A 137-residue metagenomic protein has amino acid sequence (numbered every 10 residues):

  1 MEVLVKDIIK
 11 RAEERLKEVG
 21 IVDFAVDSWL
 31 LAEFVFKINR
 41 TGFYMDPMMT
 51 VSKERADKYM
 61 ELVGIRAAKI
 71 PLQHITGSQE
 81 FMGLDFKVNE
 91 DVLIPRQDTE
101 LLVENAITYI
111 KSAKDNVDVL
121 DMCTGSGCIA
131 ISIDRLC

Functional and structural regions predicted by a protein language model:
M1-I38, M48-V51: Non-catalytic accessory regions of SAM-dependent methyltransferases
I9, S28, Y59, K69-L72 (+2 more regions): A general structural signal for well-ordered alpha-helical segments in protein cores
I21-F24, R40-T41, I75, D115: Secondary-structure boundary/capping residues
E33-Y109: Conserved AdoMet
E100-C137: Conserved SAM/SAH cofactor-binding pocket of Class I
